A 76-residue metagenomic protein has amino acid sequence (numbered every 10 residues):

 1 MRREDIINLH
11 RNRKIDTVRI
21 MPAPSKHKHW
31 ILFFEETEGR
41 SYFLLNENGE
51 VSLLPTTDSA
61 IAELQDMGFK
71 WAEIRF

Functional and structural regions predicted by a protein language model:
M1, G49-P55: Short, exposed beta-strand "edge-strand" segments with a Pro/Gly-rich flavor and a Y/T-containing core
M1-R13: Negatively charged, low-complexity tracts enriched in Asp/Glu with abundant Ser/Thr
N8, F43-L44, E63: Acidic/proline-rich low-complexity IDRs
R11-R13, S25, T37, M67: A generic structural signal for short, non-catalytic loop/turn and secondary-structure boundary residues
M21-G49: Short aromatic-glycine-(Arg/Gly/Cys) micro-motifs in beta-strand/loop hairpins
L53-F69: A short, charged, amphipathic alpha-helix used as a generic interaction element across diverse proteins
W71-F76: Short hydrophobic/aromatic patches at helix-to-coil boundaries
